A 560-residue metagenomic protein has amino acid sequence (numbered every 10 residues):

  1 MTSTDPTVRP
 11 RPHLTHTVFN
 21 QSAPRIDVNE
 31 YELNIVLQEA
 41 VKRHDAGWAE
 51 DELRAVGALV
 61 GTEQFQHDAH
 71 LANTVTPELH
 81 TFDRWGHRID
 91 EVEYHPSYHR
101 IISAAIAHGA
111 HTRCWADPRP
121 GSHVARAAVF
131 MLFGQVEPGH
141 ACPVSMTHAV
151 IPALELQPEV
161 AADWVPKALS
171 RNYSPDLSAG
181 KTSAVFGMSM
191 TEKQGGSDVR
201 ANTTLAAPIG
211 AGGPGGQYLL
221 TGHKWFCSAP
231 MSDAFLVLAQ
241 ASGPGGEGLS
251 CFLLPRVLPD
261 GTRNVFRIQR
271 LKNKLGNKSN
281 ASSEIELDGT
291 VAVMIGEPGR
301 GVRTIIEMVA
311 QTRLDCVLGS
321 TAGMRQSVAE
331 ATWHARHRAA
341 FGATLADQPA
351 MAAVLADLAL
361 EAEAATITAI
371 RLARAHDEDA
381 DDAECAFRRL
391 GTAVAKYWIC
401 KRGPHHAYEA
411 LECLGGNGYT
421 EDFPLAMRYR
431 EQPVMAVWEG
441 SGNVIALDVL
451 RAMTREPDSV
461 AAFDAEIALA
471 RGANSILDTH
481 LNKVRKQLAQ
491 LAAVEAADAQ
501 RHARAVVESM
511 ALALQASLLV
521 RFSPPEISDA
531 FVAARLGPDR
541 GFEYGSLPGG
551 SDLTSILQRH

Functional and structural regions predicted by a protein language model:
M1-R119, P138: Extended, charge-enriched "interface" segments that sit outside catalytic cores
D5-P10, E39-T62, Q66, R389-A465 (+2 more regions): Alpha-helix capping/hinge segments and adjacent helical runs
H87-A179, S228-P230, E431, W438 (+1 more regions): Internal helix-loop-helix
G216-R263: A short core secondary-structure module
D260-T262, Q269, E284-T312, A329-A346 (+2 more regions): A glycine-rich, basic-preceded beta-loop-alpha segment at the flavin cofactor/substrate interface of flavin-utilizing
N277-I306, G416-V444, V460, L481: Flexible glycine/proline-rich, aromatic-decorated loop/lid segments
E363-K396, L411-E412, L488-A503, V507: C-terminal helix-coil-helix/basic helical segment that borders enzyme active sites and/or dimer interfaces and provides
E466-H560: C-terminal amphipathic alpha-helical interaction region
